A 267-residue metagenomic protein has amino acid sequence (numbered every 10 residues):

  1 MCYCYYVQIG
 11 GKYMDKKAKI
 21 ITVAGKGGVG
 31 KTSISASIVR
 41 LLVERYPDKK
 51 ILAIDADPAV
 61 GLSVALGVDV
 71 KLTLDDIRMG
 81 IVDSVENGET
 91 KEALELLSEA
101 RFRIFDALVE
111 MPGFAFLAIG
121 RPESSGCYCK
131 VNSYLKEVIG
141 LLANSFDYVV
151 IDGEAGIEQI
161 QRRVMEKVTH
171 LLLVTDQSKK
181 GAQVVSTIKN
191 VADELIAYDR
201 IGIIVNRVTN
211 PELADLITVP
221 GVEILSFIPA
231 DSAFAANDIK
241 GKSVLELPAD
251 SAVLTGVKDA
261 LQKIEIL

Functional and structural regions predicted by a protein language model:
M1-Y13: Short, Lys/Arg-enriched N-terminal segments with co-localized hydrophobic residues within the first ~10-30 amino acids
M14-A18: Phosphate-binding P-loop
I20, I51-A53, F114-F116, I224-F227: Conserved beta-strand scaffold positions in the cores of enzyme catalytic domains, especially in NTP/NDP-utilizing
T22-K91, Y148: Walker A/P-loop NTP-binding active-site region of P-loop NTPases, recognizing the glycine-rich GxxxxGKT/S
P58-G140, I239: P-loop/Walker-type NTP enzyme "switch/lid" segment
V68-L72, V191-A192, V219-G221, S243-L245: Short, hinge-like loop/turn segments at secondary-structure boundaries
K130-A230, A236: Conserved catalytic-core segment of NTP-binding enzymes
D238-S251: C-terminal boundary of histidine-terminating zinc-finger modules
